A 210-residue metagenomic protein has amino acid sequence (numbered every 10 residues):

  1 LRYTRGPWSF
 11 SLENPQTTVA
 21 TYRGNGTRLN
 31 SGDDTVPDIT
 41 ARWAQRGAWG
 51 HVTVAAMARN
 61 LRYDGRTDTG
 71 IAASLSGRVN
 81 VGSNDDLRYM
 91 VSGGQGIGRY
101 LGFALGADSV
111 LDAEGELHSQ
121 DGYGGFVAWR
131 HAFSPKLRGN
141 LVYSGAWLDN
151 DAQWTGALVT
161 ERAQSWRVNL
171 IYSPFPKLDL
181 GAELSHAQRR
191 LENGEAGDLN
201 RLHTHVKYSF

Functional and structural regions predicted by a protein language model:
L1, G6, P37-A41, I71-L75 (+3 more regions): Hydrophobic, lipid-facing positions within transmembrane beta-strands of outer-membrane proteins
L1-G70: Aromatic- and glycine-enriched pocket-lining scaffold segments that form the walls of small-molecule binding clefts
L1-R5, Q45-G47, V79-V81, H131 (+2 more regions): Residue-level signature of outer-membrane beta-barrel architecture
G6-L12, W49-T53, N84-L87, K136-G139 (+1 more regions): Repeated loop/turn-to-beta-strand initiation elements of outer-membrane beta-barrel proteins
R46-T160: Detector for outer-membrane/organellar transmembrane beta-barrel domains, recognizing the amphipathic beta-strand
V142, D149, V159-H186: Extracellular low-complexity, Gly/Ser/Thr-rich intrinsically disordered linkers and protease-sensitive activation/hinge
Y172-P174, D198-F210: Outer-membrane beta-barrel "beta-signal"
L191-E195: Short proline/glycine-enriched turn/loop segments at secondary-structure junctions
